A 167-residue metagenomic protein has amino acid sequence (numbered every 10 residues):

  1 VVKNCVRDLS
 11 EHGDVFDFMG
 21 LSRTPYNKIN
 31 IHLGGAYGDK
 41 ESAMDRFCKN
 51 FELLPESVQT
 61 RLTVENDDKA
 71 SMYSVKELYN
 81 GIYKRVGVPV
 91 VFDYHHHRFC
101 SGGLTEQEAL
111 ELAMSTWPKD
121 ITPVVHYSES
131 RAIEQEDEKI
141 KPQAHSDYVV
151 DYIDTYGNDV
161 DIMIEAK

Functional and structural regions predicted by a protein language model:
V1, V90-R98, V125: Histidine-centered catalytic micro-motifs
V2-P89: Active-site acidic/histidine proton-transfer and metal-coordination neighborhood in alpha/beta enzyme cores
H12, H32, H95-H97, H126 (+1 more regions): Histidine (H) residue identity feature
F18-L21, Y94-H95, G157: Short C-terminal domain-edge/linker segments immediately following a structured domain
L33-Y37, N66-A70, Y94-R98, E129-R131 (+1 more regions): Active-site-proximal loop/turn and secondary-structure-junction residues that shape catalytic pockets, frequently
L62, D93, I162: Conserved, mostly hydrophobic/aromatic
E65-V75, H97-A109: Active-site glycine- and acidic-residue-rich loops that bind and position anionic ligands or nucleotide-like cofactors
V88, C100-K167: Histidine-acidic metal/acid-base catalytic patches
